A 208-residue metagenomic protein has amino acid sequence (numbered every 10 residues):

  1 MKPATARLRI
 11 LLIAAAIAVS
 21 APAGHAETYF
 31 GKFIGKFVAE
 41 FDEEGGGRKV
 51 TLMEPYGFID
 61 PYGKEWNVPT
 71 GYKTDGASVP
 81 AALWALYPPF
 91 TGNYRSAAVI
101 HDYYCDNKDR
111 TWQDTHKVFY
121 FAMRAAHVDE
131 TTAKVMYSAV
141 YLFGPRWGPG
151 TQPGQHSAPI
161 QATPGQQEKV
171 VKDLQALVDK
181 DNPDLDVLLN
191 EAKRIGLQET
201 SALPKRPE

Functional and structural regions predicted by a protein language model:
M1-L11: Bacterial N-terminal signal peptides that target proteins for export
I10-S20: Bacterial N-terminal signal peptides
H25-E208: Extended terminal accessory/targeting regions
